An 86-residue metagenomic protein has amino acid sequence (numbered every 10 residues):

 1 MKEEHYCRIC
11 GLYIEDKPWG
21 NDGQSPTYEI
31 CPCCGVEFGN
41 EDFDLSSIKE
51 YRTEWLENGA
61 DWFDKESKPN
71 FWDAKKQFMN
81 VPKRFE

Functional and structural regions predicted by a protein language model:
M1-K2, I9, R84-E86: Ser/Thr/Pro-rich, acidic low-complexity intrinsically disordered regulatory segments
H5-R8, L45: Contiguous interface-forming segments/domains that mediate binding rather than catalysis
C7-C10, C31: Short cysteine-rich clusters marking metal-coordination/redox-active sites
L12, V36: Short Cys/His-rich local motifs and their 1-3 flanking residues in nucleic-acid-associated proteins and small
D16-K17, N40-E41: Short, non-ligating residues that shape and space the ligands of small metal-coordination modules and catalytic
W19-Y28: Short linker/helix segments within small regulatory modules
S25, C33-G35: Non-transmembrane "mature" sequence context
L45-E86: Short, intrinsically disordered terminal segments enriched in charged and Pro/Gly residues
